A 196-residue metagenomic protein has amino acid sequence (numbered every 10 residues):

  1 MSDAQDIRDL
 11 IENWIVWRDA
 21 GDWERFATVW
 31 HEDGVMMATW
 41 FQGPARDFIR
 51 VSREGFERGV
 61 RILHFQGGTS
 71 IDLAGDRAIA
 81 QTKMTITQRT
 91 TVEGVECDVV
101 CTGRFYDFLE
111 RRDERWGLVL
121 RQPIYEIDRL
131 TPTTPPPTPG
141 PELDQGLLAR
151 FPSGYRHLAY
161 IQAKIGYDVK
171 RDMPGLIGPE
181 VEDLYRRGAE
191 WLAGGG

Functional and structural regions predicted by a protein language model:
M1-A20, E24-T28, G196: Short, low-complexity N-terminal intrinsically disordered segments enriched in polar/charged residues
M1-R8, R115-G196: Terminal "cap-and-tail" regions of soluble proteins that handle hydrophobic small molecules
D6, L63, V99-C101: Short, glycine/acidic-rich beta->alpha junctions
N13-V16, R61, V95, V99: Short, charged/polar micro-motifs that form catalytic or ligand-binding hotspots
I15-D22, T28-V29, R104-Y125: K/E-rich alpha-helical interaction surfaces of small helical-bundle regulatory domains
W23-Q88, G188: A solvent-exposed, acidic/Ser-Thr-rich amphipathic alpha-helical stretch
R77-D113, I127-A149: Exposed beta-sheet edge and beta->alpha loop/turn motif
